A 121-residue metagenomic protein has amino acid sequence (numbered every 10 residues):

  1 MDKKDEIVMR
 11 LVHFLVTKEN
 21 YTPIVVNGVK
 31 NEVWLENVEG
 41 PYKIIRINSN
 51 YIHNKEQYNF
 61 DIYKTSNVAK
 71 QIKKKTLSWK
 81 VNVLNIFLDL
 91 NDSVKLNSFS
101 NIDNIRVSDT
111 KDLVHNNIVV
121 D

Functional and structural regions predicted by a protein language model:
M1-N31: Acidic-basic catalytic patches of nuclease active cores, encompassing PD-(D/E)XK and other metal-cofactor nuclease
R10-L11, E19-Y21, V38-Y42, I86 (+1 more regions): Soluble, non-transmembrane domains of integral membrane proteins
V25-E32, E39, N91-D92: Contiguous patches in non-transmembrane
W34-I45, T76-W79: Active-site beta-strand-loop-beta-strand hairpin of nuclease catalytic cores that positions key catalytic residues
Y42-K55: A short acidic-to-branched-hydrophobic micro-motif
H53-K95, I102: Catalytic cores of nucleic-acid endonucleases
N101-D121: Charged, structured surface patches that assemble and position nucleic-acid processing machinery
